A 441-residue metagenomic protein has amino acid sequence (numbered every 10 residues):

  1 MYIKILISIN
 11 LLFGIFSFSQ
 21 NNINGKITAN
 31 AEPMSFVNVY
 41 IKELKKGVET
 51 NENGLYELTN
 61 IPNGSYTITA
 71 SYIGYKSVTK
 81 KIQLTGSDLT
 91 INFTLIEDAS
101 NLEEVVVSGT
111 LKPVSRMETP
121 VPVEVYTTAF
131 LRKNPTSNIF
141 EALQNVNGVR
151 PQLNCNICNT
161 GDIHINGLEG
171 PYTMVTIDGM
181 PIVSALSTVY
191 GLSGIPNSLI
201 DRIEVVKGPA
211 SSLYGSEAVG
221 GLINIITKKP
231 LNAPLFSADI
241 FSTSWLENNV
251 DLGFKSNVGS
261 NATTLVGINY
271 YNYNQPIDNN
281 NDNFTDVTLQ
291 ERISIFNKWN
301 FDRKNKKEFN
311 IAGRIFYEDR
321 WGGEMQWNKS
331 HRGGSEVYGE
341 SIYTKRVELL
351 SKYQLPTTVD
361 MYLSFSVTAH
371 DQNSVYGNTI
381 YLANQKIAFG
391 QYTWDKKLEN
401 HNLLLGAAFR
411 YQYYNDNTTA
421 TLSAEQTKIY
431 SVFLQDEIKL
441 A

Functional and structural regions predicted by a protein language model:
T28-E32, F36-K42, S71-Y75, T85-R132 (+2 more regions): Short, acidic, small-residue-rich periplasmic hinge/interaction motif at the N-terminus of Gram-negative outer-membrane
L44-L55: Short, acidic Ser/Thr/Gly-rich low-complexity loop/linker segments typical of extracellular and cell-surface proteins
T59-N60, H164, M180-K207, I295: Short acidic/polar hinge/loop motifs at secondary-structure boundaries that mediate gating or recognition
D88-T94, I139-A142, G161-H164, T176 (+5 more regions): N-terminal periplasmic accessory domains that precede and gate Gram-negative outer-membrane beta-barrel machines
F140-P181, D201: Extracytoplasmic beta-strand/coil segments of soluble accessory domains associated with Gram-negative outer-membrane
S184-L186, L199-D201, S212-N224, K229-N279 (+2 more regions): Outer-membrane beta-barrel translocator/receptor signature
A238-S242, V266-N272, I311-Y317, L363-A369 (+1 more regions): Transmembrane beta-barrel strands of outer-membrane/channel proteins
Y273-S294, N300-M361, V367-K386, A420: Flexible loop and strand-edge segments within Gram-negative outer membrane beta-barrel domains
